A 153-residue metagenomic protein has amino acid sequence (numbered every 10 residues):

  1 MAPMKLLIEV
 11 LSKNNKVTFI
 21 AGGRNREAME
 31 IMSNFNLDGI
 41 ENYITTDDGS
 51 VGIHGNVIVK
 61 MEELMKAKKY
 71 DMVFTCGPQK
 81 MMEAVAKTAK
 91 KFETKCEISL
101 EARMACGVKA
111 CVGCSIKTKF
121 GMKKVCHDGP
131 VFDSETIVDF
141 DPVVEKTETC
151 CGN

Functional and structural regions predicted by a protein language model:
M1-E101: FNR/FR-type flavoprotein reductase catalytic core
M1-P3, Q79-K80, E101-V131, G152-N153: Local cysteine-cluster metal-coordination motifs and their immediate loop/turn environment, predominantly Fe-S cluster
M29-I31, K69, V108, K123-C126 (+1 more regions): Short linear functional motifs in flexible/disordered or boundary regions
T45, E148-N153: Short flanking/linker segments adjacent to small metal-binding domains or redox-active Cys/His motifs
G49-I53, V73-C76, M104-G107, H127-P130 (+1 more regions): Short C-terminal domain-edge/linker segments immediately following a structured domain
A86-K87, K91-F92, G113-E148: Iron-sulfur (Fe-S) cluster-binding segments and ferredoxin-like electron-carrier domains, especially [2Fe-2S]
